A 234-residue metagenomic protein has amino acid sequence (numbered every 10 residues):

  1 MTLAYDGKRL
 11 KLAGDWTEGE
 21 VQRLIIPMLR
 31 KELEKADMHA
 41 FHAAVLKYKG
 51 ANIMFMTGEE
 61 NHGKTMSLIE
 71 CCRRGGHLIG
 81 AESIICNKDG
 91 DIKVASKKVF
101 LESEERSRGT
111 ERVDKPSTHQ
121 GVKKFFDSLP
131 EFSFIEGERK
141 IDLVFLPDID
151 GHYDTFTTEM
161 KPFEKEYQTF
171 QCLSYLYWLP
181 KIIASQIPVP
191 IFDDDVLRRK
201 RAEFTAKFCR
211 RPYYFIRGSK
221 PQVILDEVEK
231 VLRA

Functional and structural regions predicted by a protein language model:
M1, E34-D37, F145, T205-A206: Short linear motifs in intrinsically disordered
M1-K35, K230: Charged, amphipathic alpha-helical linker segments immediately N-terminal to NTP-binding catalytic cores
L10-K11, K35-A40, H77-I79: Short secondary-structure capping/junction motifs at helix and strand boundaries
V21-I25, H42, K49: Generic hydrophobic, aliphatic-rich segments that mediate packing or membrane embedding
K31-Y48: Pre-Walker A adenine-sensing motif
A44-G58, R73-A234: Glycine-rich, often acidic-flanked micro-motifs that create phosphate/phosphodiester-binding or positioning elements
H62-K64: Conserved glycine(s) of the Walker
S67-L68: Post-Walker A alpha-helix
